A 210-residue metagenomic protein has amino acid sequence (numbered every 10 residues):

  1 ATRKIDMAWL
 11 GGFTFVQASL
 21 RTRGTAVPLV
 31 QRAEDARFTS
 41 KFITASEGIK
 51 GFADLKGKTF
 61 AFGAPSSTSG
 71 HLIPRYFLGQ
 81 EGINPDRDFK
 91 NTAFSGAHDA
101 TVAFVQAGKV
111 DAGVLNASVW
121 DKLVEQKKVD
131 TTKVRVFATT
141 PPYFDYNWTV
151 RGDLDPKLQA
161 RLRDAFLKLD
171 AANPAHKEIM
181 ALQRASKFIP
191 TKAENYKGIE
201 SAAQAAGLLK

Functional and structural regions predicted by a protein language model:
A1, L55, V105-Q106, L162: Hydrophobic residues within well-ordered alpha-helices
A1-I49, A117: Short, glycine-/small- and polar/acidic-enriched structural segments that line small-molecule recognition paths
K4, W9-G12, S19-T22, S46 (+6 more regions): Sec/Tat-exported extracytoplasmic proteins
Q17-A18, I73, K122, G198: Phosphate- and divalent-cation-binding pockets in alpha/beta enzyme and binding domains that engage nucleotide-derived
S40-K41, K56-F60: Generic beta-strand structural signal
G48, K58-K157: Pocket-lining segment of extracytoplasmic ligand-binding domains
T149-K210: An extracytoplasmic/periplasmic, membrane-proximal ligand-sensing/linker region
